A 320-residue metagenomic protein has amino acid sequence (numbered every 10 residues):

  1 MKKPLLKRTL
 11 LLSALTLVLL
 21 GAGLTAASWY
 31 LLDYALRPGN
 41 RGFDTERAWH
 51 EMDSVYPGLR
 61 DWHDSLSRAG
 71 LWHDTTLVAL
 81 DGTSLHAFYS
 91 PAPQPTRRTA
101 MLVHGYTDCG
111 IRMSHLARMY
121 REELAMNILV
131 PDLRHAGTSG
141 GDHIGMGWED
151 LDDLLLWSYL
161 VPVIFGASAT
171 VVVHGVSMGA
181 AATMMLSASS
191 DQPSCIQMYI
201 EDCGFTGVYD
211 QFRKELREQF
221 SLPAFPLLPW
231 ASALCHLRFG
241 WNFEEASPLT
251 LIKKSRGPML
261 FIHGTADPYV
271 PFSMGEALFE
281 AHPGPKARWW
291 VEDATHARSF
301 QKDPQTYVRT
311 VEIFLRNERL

Functional and structural regions predicted by a protein language model:
T9, A14-L77: An N-terminal hydrophobic leader/cap segment in hydrolases
Y106-Y120: The serine-hydrolase catalytic nucleophile loop
L116, P248, G257, P271-E280: Short alpha-helix in the alpha/beta-hydrolase fold that links the catalytic acid
A117-G140: Conserved alpha/beta-hydrolase
I144-F165: Alpha/beta-hydrolase active-site loop
M185-W241: Hydrolase active-site cap/lid region
K254-R256, F261-H263, D267: Short beta-strand/loop motif that positions the catalytic acidic residue of the alpha/beta-hydrolase fold
A294-V308: Catalytic histidine-centered segment of alpha/beta-hydrolase-like enzymes
